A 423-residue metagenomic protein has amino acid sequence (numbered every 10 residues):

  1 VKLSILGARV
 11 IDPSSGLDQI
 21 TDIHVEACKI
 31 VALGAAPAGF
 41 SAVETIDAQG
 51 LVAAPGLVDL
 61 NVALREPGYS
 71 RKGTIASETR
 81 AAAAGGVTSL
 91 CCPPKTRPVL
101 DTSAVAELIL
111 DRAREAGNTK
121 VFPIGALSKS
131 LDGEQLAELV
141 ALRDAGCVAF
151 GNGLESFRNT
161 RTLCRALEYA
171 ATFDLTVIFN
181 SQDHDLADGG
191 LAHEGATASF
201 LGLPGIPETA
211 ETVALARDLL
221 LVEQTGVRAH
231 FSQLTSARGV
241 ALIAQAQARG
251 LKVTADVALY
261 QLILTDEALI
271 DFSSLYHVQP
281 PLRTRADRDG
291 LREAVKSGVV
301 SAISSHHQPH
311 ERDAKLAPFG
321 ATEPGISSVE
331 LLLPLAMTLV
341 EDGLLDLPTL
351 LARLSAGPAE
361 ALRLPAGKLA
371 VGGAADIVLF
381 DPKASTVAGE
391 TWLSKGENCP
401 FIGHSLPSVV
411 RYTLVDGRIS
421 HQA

Functional and structural regions predicted by a protein language model:
V1-F40: N-terminal metal-binding scaffold of metallo-dependent hydrolase/deaminase domains
A8, I23, C28, G50 (+15 more regions): Divalent metal-coordination and catalytic microenvironments
P37-A53: Active-site metal-binding motif and surrounding structural segment of the metallo-beta-lactamase
Q49-A116: Metal-associated gating/positioning segment near the N- to mid-region
S103-K120, E168-F179, L331: Alpha-helix-loop-beta-strand connector modules within alpha/beta enzyme cores
E134-I303: Histidine/acidic residue-rich metal-binding segments in metalloenzymes
F200-R228, L275, K296-S297, S301-I303 (+1 more regions): His/Asp/Glu-enriched, well-ordered alpha-helical/loop segment that forms or immediately abuts the divalent-metal
P318, A374-A423: C-terminal cap of metal-dependent C-N hydrolases
